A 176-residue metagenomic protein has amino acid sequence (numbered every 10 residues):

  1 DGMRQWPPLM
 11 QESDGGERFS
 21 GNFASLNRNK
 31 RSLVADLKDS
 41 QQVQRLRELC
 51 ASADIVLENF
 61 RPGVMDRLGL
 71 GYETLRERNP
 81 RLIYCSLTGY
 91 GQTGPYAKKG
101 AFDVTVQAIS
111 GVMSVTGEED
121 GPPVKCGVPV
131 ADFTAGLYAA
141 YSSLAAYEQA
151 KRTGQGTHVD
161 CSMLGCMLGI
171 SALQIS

Functional and structural regions predicted by a protein language model:
D1-S142, A146-Q155: N-terminal helix-loop segment corresponding to the beta1-alpha1 unit of nucleotide/adenylate-binding folds
A146-S176: Substrate-binding/catalytic subdomain of NAD(P)-dependent oxidoreductase enzymes
